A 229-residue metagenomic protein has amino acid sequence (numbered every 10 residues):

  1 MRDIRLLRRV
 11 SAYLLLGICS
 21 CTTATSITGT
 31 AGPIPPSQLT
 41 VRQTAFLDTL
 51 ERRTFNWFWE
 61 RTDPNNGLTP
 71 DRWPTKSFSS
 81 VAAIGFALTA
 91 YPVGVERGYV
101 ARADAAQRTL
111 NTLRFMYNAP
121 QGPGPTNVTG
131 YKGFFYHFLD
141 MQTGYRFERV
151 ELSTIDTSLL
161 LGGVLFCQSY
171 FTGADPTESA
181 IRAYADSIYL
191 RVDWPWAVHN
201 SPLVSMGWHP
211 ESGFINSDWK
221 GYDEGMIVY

Functional and structural regions predicted by a protein language model:
M1-L6: N-terminal secretory signal peptides that target proteins for export/translocation
S11-S20: Bacterial N-terminal signal peptides
C21-S79, P123-F134: Low-complexity, Ser/Thr/Pro/Gly-enriched N-terminal "stalk/linker" regions
I34-A45, F86-V100, R114-A119, L159-A174 (+1 more regions): Well-ordered alpha-helical scaffold segments within catalytic/enzyme domains
T44-A45, P125, T129-T157, G173-Y229: Extended ligand-binding clefts on enzyme/binding-domain cores
L50-N66, R108-N127, A183-L203: Long, well-ordered core segments of solenoidal/helical folds
T75-T89, L152-G162, D218-M226: Aromatic- and histidine-enriched alpha-helix N-cap/loop-to-helix transition segments that scaffold the rims
F78-G85, T89-Q142, R146-R149: Membrane helical hairpin/interfacial module
